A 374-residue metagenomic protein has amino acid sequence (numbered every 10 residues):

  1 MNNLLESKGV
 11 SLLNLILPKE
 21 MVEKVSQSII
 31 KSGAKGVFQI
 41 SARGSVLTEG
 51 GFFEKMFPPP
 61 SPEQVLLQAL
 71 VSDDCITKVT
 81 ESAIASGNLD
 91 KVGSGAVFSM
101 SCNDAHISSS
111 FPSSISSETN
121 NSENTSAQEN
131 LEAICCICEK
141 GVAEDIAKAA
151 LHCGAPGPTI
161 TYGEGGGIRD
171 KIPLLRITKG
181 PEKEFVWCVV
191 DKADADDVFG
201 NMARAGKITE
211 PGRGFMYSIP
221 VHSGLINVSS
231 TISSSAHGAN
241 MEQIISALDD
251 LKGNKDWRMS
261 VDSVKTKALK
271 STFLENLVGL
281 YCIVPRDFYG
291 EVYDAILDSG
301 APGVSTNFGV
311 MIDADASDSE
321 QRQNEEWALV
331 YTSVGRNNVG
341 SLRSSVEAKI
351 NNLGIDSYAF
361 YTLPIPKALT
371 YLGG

Functional and structural regions predicted by a protein language model:
M1-G374: Positively charged, small/polar-rich N-terminal and surface patches that mediate targeting and assembly and bind
